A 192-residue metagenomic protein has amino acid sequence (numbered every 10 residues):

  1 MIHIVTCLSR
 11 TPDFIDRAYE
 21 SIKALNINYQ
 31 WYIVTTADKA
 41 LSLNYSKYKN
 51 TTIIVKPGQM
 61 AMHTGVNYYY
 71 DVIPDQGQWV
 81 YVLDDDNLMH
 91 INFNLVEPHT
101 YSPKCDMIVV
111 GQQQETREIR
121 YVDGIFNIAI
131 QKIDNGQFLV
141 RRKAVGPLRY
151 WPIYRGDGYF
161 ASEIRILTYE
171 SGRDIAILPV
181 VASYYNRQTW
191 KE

Functional and structural regions predicted by a protein language model:
M1-S21: N-proximal low-complexity "stem/linker" segments adjacent to membrane-targeting elements
E20-Y29: Short, acidic, metal-binding catalytic loop of nucleotide-sugar glycosyltransferases
N28-K39, I54-K56: Short beta-strand/loop segment that forms part of the nucleotide-sugar
K39-K47: Acidic helix N-cap motif at the loop->helix transition within catalytic regions of sugar-transfer enzymes
K56-I73: Glycine-rich, basic loop-to-helix element that forms the pyrophosphate-binding segment of sugar-nucleotide handling
G77-L88: Short beta-strand-to-loop acidic/aromatic patch adjacent to the donor-nucleotide binding site
L95-V122: Conserved donor NDP-sugar-binding/catalytic core segment of glycosyltransferases
F126-E192: Conserved nucleotide-sugar donor-binding catalytic segment
